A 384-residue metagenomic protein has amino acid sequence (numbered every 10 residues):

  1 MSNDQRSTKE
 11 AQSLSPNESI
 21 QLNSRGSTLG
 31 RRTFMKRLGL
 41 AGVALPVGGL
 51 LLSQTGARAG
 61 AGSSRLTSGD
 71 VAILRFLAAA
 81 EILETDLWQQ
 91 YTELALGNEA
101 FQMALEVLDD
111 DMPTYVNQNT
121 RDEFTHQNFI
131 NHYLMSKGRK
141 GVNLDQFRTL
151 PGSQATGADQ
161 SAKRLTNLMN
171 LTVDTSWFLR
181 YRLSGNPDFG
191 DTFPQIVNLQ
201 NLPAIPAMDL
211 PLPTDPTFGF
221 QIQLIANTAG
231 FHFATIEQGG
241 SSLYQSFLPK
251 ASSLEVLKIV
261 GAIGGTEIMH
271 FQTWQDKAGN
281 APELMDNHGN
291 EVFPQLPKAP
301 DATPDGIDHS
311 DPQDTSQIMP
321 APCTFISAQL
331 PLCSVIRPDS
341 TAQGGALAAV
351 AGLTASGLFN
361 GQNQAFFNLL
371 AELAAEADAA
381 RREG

Functional and structural regions predicted by a protein language model:
S2-R6, A11-S27, G39-L40, L51-G384: All-alpha RGS (Regulator of G-protein Signaling) helical domain and cognate RGS-like helical scaffolds
R31-V43: N-terminal export leaders
P46-V47: Catalytic cores of eukaryotic secretory-pathway lumenal/extracellular enzymes that build and remodel glycoconjugates
